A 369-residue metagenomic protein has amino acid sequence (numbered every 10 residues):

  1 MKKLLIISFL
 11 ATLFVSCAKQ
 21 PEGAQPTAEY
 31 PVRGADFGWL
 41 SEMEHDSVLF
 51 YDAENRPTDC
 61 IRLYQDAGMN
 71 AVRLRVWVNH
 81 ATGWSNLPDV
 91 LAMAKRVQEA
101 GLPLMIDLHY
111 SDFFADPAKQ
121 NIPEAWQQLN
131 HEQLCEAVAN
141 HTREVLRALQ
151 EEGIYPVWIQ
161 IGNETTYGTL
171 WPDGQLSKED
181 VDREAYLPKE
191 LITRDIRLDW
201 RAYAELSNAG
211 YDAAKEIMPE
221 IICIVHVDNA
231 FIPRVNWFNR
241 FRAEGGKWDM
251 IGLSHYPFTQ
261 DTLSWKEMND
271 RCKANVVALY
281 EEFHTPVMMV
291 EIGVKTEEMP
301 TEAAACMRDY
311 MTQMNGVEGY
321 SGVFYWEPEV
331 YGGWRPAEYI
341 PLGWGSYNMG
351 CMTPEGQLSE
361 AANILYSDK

Functional and structural regions predicted by a protein language model:
L13-S16: C-terminal motif of bacterial Sec signal peptides marking the signal peptidase cleavage site
A18-A24: Bacterial lipoprotein signal-peptidase II cleavage site
A24-C60: Boundary/entry segment of secreted carbohydrate-active catalytic domains
V32-F37, V72-L74, L104-L108, V157-I161 (+4 more regions): Hydrophobic faces of well-ordered beta-strands that scaffold small-molecule active sites in alpha/beta enzyme cores
S47-Q65, V138-A148, F231-E244, C306-Q313: Short, acidic/polar
V48-L49, L176-D180, A185-P188, A278-E281 (+3 more regions): Aromatic-rich peripheral "rim/lid" segments of glycoside hydrolase catalytic domains that contact and position glycan
T58-I61, E216-C223, A230-E302, T312-N315 (+1 more regions): Glycoside hydrolase catalytic-domain groove-lining segments
R62-D199, Y203-I222, D228: Substrate-binding cleft and catalytic face of glycoside hydrolase catalytic domains, especially the flexible beta-alpha
